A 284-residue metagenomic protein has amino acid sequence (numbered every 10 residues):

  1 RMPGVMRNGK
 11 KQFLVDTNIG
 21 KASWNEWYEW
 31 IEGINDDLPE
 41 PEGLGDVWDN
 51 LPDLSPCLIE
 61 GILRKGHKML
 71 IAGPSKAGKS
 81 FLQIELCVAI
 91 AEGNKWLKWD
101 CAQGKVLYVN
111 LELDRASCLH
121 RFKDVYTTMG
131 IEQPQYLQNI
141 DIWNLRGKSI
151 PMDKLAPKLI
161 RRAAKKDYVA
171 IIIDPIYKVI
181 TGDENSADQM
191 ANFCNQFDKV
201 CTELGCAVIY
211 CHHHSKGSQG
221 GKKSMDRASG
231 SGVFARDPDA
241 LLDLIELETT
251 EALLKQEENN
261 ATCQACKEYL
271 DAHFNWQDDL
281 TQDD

Functional and structural regions predicted by a protein language model:
R1-D37: DNA replication initiation modules
M2, Y108, I142, L254-Q256: Generic preference for hydrophobic
N8, F13-I19, I150-R161, L254-N260: Short, surface-exposed amphipathic charged segments that create phosphate/polyanion-binding patches used for binding
D37-T127, E132-Q133, I142, P157 (+1 more regions): The Walker A/P-loop phosphate-binding site
L70-I71, K76, S80-F81, I150 (+2 more regions): Phosphate-binding/switch region of NTP-binding enzymes
C101-N192, K199: Conserved inter-motif catalytic segment of the P-loop NTP-binding fold
